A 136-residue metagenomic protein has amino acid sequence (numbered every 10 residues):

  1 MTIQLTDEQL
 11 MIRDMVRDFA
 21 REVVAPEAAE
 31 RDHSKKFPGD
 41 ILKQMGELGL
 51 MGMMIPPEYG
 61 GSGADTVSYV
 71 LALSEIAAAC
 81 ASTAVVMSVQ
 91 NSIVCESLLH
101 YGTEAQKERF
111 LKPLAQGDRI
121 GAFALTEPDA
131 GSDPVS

Functional and structural regions predicted by a protein language model:
M1-L10: Intrinsic disorder at enzyme termini
M11-E22: A non-catalytic, amphipathic alpha-helix used as a structural packing/dimerization or gating element in enzyme scaffolds
V23-S136: Glycine-rich flavin
